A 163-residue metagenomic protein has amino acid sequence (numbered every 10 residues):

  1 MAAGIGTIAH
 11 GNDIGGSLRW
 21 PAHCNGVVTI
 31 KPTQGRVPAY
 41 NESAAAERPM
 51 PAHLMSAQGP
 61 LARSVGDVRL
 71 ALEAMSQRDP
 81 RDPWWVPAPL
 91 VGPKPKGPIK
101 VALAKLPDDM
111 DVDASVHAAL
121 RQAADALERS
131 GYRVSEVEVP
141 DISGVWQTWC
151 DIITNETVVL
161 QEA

Functional and structural regions predicted by a protein language model:
M1-H23, L61-A62, L72: Active-site-proximal alpha-helical scaffold in enzymes
I14-G15, P140-I142: Conserved beta-strand edge residues that scaffold enzyme active sites
S17-L18, D111, G144: Generic structural signal for helix capping and beta-alpha/helix-loop junctions
R19-R36: Conserved catalytic cores of soluble enzyme domains, especially glycine-rich substrate-binding beta-alpha loops
H23-V27, T148-T154: Short low-complexity, flexible loop/linker segments enriched in glycine and/or proline with clustered acidic
K31-A124, S130, D141: A short helix-breaking turn/cap at a secondary-structure junction
P95-A104, I152-A163: Short helix-loop capping/hinge segments that flank enzyme active sites or metal/cofactor-binding pockets
R133-E138: General small-molecule cofactor/ligand-binding pocket signal
